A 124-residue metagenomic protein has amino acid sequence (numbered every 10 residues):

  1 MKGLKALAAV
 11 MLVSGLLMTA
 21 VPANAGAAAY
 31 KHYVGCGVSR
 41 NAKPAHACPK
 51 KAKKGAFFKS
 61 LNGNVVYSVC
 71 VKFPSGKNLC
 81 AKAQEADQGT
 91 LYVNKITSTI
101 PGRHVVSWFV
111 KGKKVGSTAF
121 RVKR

Functional and structural regions predicted by a protein language model:
M1-M11: Bacterial N-terminal signal peptides that target proteins for export
L16-A25: C-terminal segment of classical bacterial N-terminal signal peptides
A25-A52: Short, compositionally biased P/S/T/A/G/V-rich stretches that sit at domain boundaries
K51-N62: Aromatic/hydrophobic beta-strand junction motif of beta-rich domains
S60-L61, Q84, K95-S98, H104-V122: Short, exposed beta-strand-loop hairpins at the edges of beta-sheets in extracellular/periplasmic proteins
V65-V69, G102-H104: Short beta-strand/loop motifs in extracellular/secreted proteins, especially within beta-sandwich accessory domains
C70-C80, K111-K113: Change "in extracellular beta-sheet-rich domains … of secreted and cell-surface proteins" to "in beta-sheet-rich domains
K77-G89: Solvent-exposed serine/threonine-rich low-complexity stretches and specific carbohydrate-binding patches
